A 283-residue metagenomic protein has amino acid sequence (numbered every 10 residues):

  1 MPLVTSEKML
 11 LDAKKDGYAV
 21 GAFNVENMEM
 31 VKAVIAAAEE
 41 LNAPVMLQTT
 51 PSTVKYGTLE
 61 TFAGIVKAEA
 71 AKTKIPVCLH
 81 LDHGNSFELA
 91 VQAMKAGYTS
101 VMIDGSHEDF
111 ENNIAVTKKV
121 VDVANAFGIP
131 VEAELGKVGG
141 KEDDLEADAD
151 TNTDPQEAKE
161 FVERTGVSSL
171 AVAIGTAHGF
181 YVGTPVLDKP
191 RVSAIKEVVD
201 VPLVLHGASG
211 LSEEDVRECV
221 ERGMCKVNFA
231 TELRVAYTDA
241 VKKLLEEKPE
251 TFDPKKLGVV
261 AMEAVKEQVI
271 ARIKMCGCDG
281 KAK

Functional and structural regions predicted by a protein language model:
V4-D12, D16, N27-S52, L59-K74 (+5 more regions): Alpha/beta enzyme core
A19-G21, V77-C78: Short active-site oxyanion
V20-N27, S52-K55, G258: Short, N-terminal intrinsically disordered low-complexity segments that are rich in Pro/Gly and polar/charged residues
V25, L79-N85, V201-E213: Glycine-rich beta-to-alpha transition loops that act as phosphate-gripper elements at the mouths of alpha/beta enzyme
K243-K283: Extended, intrinsically disordered, low-complexity segments
